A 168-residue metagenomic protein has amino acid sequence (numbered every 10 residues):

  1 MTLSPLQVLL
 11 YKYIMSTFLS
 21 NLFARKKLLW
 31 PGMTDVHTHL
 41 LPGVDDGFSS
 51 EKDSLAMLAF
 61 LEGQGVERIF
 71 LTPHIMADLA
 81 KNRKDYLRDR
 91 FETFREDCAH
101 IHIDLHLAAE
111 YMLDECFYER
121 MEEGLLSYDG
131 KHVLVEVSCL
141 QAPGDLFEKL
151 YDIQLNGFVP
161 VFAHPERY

Functional and structural regions predicted by a protein language model:
L9-H102: An N-terminally biased module of ancient metal coordination in phosphate/nucleic-acid-related enzymes
N82-Y168: Extended substrate/RNA-proximal surfaces in nucleic-acid metabolism proteins
